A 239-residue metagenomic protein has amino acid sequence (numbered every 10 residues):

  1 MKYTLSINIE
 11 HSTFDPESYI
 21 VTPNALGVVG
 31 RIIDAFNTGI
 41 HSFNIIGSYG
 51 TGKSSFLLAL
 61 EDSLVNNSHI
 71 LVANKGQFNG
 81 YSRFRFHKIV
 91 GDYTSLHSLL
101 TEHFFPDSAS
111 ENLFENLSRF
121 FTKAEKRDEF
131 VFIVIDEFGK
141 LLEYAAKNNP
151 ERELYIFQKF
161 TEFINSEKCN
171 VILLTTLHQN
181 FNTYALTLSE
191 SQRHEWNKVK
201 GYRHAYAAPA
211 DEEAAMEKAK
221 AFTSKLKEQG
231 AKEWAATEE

Functional and structural regions predicted by a protein language model:
M1-D15, I33-D34, V65-Q77, E151 (+3 more regions): Phosphate-handling catalytic cores of nucleic-acid transaction enzymes
M1-T51, E190-P209, E213, E217-K232: Walker A/P-loop-proximal flanking segment of P-loop NTPase domains
F56, L60: Hydrophobic positions on the alpha1 helix immediately C-terminal to the Walker A/P-loop
E61-V90, S108-E115: Flexible phosphate/Mg2+-sensing switch loops adjacent to catalytic phosphate-binding sites
D92-L96, G139-K140, H178-T183, A210-A215: Conserved nucleotide-binding/hydrolysis micro-motifs of P-loop NTPases
T94-T122: Short glycine-rich substrate-engagement loop in P-loop NTPases that contacts/grips substrate
N116-K126, R152-L173, H194-A205, K225 (+1 more regions): Substrate-engagement module of ASCE P-loop NTPases
K123-E153, L173: Conserved P-loop NTPase "ATPase switch" module shared by AAA+ and STAND
